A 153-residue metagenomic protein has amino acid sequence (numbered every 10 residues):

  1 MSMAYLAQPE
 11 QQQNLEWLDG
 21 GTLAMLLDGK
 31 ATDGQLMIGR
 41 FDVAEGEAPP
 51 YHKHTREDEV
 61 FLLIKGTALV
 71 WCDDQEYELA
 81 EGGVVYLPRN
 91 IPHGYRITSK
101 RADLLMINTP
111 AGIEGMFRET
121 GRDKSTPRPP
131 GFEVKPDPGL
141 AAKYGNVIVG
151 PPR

Functional and structural regions predicted by a protein language model:
M1-L36, R122, P127-R153: A short, N-terminal "cap"/entry segment at the start of jelly-roll beta-barrel domains of the cupin/DSBH fold
Q8, D74-P92: Short acidic-glycine-tyrosine-enriched beta hairpin
M25, G39-H54: Conserved short histidine dyad/triad with adjacent acidic residue
T32, R89-E114: Ligand-binding loop in jelly-roll beta-barrel domains
G39, I64-K65, A80-E81: A cytosolic small-molecule/anion-sensing beta-strand core signal
E47, T55, T67-A68, R118: Hydrophobic small-molecule pocket/channel-lining residues, especially in calycin-type beta-barrels
R56-D58, L62-A68, D73: Glycine- and acidic-residue-biased ligand/ion/polar-headgroup-sensing regions
